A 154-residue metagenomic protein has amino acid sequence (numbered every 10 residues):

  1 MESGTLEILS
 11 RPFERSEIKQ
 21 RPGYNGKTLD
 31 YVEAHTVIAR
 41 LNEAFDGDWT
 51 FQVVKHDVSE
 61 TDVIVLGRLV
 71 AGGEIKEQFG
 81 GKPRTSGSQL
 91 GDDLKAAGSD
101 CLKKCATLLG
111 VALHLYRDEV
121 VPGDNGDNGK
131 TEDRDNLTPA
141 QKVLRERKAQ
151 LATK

Functional and structural regions predicted by a protein language model:
M1-D30: N-terminal, Lys/Arg- and Ser/Thr-rich interaction peptides
M1-G4, G123-K154: Interfaces that engage single-stranded nucleic acids at replication/repair/recombination sites
E2, R11-R15, S59, S86 (+1 more regions): Serine/threonine-rich low-complexity intrinsically disordered regions
G4, K27, V32-E132: Positively charged, aromatic-enriched nucleic acid-contacting surfaces
I8-R11, R68-A71, R117, P139 (+2 more regions): Generic detector of low-complexity/intrinsically disordered segments and short hydrophobic N-terminal stretches
R11-I18, D46, A149-T153: Generic surface-pattern signal
